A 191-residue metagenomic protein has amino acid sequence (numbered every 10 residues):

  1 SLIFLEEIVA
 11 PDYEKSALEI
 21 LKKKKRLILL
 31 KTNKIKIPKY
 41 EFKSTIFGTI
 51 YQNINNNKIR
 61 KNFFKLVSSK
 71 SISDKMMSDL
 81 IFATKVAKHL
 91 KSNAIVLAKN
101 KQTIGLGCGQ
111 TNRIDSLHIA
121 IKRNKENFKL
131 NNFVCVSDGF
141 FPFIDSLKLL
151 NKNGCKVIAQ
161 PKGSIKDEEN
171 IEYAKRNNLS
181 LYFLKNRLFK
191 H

Functional and structural regions predicted by a protein language model:
S1-H191: ATP-dependent carboxylate/acyl-activation modules
